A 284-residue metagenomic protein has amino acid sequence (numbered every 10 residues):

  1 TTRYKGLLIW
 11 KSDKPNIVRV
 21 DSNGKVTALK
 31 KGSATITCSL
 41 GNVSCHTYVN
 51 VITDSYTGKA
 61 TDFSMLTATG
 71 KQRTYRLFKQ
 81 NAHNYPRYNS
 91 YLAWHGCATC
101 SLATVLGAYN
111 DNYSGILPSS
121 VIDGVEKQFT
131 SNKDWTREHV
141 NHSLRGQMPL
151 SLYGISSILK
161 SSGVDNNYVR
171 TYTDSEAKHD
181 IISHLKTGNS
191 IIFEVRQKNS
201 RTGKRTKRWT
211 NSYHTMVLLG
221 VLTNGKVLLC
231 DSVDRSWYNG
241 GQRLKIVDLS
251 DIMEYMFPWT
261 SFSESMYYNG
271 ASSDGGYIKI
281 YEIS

Functional and structural regions predicted by a protein language model:
T1-D54: Extracytoplasmic soluble-region selector
S44-H46, Y213-T215, L244: Short, mixed charged/polar active-site loops that provide acid/base catalysis or chelate metal/phosphate cofactors
I52-R145, I246: Active-site-adjacent structural segments surrounding the nucleophilic cysteine of cysteine proteases and isopeptidases
S90-T99, M148, L152, D174 (+3 more regions): Solvent-exposed, acidic/flexible segments
S101, V105-Y113, F129, L159-G163 (+3 more regions): Sec/Tat-exported extracytoplasmic proteins
S143, Q147-Y168: Mid-length scaffold segments of soluble, non-membrane domains
T173-Y238: Active-site-adjacent substructure of cysteine-protease-like catalytic cores
V221-S284: Noncatalytic regulatory segments and standalone regulatory/sensor domains
